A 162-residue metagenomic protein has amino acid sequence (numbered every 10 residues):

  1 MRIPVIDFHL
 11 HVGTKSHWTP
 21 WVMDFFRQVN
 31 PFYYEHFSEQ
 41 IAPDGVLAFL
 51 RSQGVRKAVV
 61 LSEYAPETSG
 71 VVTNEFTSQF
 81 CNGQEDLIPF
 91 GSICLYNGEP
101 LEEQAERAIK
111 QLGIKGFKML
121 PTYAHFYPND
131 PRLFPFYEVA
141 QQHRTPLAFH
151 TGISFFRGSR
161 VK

Functional and structural regions predicted by a protein language model:
M1-S62, T68: An N-terminally biased module of ancient metal coordination in phosphate/nucleic-acid-related enzymes
H17-P20, G158-K162: Histidine/acidic-residue-rich catalytic or RNA/ligand-binding cores of hydrolases and nuclease-related proteins
R56-K57, A65-V161: Active-site gating/metal-coordination segments in enzymes
